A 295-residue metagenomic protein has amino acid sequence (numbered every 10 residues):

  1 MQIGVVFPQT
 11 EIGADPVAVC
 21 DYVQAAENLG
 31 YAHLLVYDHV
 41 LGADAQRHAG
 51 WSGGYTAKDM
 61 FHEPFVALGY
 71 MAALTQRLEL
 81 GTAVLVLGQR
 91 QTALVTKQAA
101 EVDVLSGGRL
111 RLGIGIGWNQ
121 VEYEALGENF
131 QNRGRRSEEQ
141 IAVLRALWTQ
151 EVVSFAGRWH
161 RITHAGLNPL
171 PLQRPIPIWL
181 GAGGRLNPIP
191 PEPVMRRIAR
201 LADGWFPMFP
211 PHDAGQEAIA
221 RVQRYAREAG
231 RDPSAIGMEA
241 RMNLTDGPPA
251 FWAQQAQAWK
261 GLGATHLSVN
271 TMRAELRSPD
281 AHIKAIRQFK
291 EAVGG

Functional and structural regions predicted by a protein language model:
M1-G295: Active-site-adjacent structural elements that line small-molecule/cofactor binding pockets in enzymes
